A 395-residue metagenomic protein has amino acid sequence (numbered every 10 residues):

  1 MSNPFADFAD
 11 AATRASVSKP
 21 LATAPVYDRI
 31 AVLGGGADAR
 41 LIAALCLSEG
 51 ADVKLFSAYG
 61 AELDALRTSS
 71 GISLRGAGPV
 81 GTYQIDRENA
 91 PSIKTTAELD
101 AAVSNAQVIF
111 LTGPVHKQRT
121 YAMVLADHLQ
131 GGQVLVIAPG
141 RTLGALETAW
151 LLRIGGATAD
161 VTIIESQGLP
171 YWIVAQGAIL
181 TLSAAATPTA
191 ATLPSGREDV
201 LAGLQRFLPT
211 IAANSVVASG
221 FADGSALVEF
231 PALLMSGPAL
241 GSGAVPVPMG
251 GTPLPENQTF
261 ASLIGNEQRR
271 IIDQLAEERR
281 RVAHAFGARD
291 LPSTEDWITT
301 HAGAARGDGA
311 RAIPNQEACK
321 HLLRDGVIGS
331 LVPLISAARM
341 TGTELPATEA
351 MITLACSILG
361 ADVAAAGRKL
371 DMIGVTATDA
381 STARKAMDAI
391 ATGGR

Functional and structural regions predicted by a protein language model:
S2-P20, G243-A244, P248, P255 (+2 more regions): NAD(P)-dependent Rossmann-like dehydrogenase/reductase catalytic/cofactor-binding core
Y27-G34: Beta1/beta-strand and adjacent pyrophosphate-binding region of the FAD-binding site in flavoprotein oxidoreductases
A37-D38: Hydrophobic/small residue at the entry helix of a nucleotide-binding pocket
A43, L47: Gly/Ala-rich phosphate-binding loop of Rossmann-like dinucleotide-binding domains, activating on the conserved
D52-N105, T341: Conserved N-terminal Rossmann-fold NAD(P) cofactor-binding segment
F110, V115-G177: Rossmann-like NAD(P)(H) cofactor-binding subdomain of soluble oxidoreductases
L151-F207, I211-V216: Predominantly flavin-linked oxidoreductase catalytic cores and closely associated redox partners
P188-S293: Active-site-lining helix/loop region of Rossmann-like oxidoreductase modules
